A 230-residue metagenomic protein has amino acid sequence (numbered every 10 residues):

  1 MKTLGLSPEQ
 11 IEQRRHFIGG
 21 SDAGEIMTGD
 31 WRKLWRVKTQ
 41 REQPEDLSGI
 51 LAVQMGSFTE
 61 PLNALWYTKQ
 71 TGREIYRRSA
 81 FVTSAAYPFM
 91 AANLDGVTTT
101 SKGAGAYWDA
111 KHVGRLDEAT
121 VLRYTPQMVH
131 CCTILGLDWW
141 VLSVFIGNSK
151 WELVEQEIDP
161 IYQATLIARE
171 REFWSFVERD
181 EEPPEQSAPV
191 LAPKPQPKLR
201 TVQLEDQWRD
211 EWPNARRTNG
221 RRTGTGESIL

Functional and structural regions predicted by a protein language model:
M1-L62, I229-L230: Charged, glycine-rich intrinsically disordered N-terminal tails and low-complexity linkers that flank
K2-G5, Q10-I18, K150-I158, Q196-V202: Short, exposed beta-strand "edge-strand" segments with a Pro/Gly-rich flavor and a Y/T-containing core
H16-R32, P126-W139, P184-V190: Phosphate-binding glycine-rich loops and adjacent basic patches that engage nucleotide phosphates, nucleic-acid
K33, V37, A110, V141-L142 (+5 more regions): Intrinsic disorder/low-complexity segments enriched in polar/charged and small flexible residues
V53, K69-E178: Nucleic-acid nuclease catalytic cores
A64-W66: Gly/Pro/Ser/Thr-rich low-complexity, intrinsically disordered segments predominantly at protein N-termini
I161-I229: Short, charged, low-complexity amphipathic alpha-helix
